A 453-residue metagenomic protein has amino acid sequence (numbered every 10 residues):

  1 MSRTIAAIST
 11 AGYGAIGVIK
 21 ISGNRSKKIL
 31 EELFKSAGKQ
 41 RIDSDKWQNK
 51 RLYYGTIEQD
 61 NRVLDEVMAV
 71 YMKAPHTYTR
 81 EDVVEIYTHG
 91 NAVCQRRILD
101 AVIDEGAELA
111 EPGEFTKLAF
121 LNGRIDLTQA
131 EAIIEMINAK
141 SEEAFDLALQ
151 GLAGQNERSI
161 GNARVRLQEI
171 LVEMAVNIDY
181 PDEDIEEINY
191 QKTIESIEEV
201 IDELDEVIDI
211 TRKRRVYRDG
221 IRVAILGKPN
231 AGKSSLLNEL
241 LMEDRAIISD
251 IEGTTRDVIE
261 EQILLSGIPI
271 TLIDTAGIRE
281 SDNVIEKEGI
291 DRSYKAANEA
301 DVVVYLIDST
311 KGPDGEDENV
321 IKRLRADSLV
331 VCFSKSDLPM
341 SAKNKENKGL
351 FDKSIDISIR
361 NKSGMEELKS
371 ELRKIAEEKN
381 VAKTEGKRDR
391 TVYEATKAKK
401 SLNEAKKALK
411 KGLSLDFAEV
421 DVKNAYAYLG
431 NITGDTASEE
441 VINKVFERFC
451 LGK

Functional and structural regions predicted by a protein language model:
M1-D146, Q150, G154, V330: A glycine-rich (often HGG/GG-containing) alpha/beta subdomain
R3-A11, E142-L264, S281-N283, G312-K453: C-terminal-of-GTPase-core extension/linker across diverse P-loop GTPases
G14-I16, K50-L52, E299-V303, A326-L329 (+1 more regions): Short glycine-/polar-rich loops that comprise or flank the Walker A/P-loop and associated switch/sensor motifs
N24-S26, K73-T77, N91-V93, I125-L127 (+4 more regions): Conserved nucleotide-binding/hydrolysis micro-motifs of P-loop NTPases
Y53-D65, A69-K73, G253-S281, E299-V302: Switch I (G2) and immediately adjacent beta-strands of P-loop GTPase domains
G123, N230, D274: Conserved G/P- and acidic residue-centered "switch" motifs that form tight phosphate/ATP-binding loops in soluble
L272, L306, C332: Generic enzyme active-site microenvironment
E286-T310: Inter-motif core of Ras-like GTPase G domains
